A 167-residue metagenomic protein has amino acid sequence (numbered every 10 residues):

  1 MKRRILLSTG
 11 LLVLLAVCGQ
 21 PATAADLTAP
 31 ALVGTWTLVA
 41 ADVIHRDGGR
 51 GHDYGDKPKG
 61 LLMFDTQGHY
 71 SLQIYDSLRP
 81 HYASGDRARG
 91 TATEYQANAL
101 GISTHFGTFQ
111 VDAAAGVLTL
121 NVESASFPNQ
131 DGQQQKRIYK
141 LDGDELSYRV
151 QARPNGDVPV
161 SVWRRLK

Functional and structural regions predicted by a protein language model:
K2-L7: Twin-arginine (Tat) signal peptide motif
S8-C18: Bacterial N-terminal signal peptides
Q20-K167: Lipid interaction determinants
